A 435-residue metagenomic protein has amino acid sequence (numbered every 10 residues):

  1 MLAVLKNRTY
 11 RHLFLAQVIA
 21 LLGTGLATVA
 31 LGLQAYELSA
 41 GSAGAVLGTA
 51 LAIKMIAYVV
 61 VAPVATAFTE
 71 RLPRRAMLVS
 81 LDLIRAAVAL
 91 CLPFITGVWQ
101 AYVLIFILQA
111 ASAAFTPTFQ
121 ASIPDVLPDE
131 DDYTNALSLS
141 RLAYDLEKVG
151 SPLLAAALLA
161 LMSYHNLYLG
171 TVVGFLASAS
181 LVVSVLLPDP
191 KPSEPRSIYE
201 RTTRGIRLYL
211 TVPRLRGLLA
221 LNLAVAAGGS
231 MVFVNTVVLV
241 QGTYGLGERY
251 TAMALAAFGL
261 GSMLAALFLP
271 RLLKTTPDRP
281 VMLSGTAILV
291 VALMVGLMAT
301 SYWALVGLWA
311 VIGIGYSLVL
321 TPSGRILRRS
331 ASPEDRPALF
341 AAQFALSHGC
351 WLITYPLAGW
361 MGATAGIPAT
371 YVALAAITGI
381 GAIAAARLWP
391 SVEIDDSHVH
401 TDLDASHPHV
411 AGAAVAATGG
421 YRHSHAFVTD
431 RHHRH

Functional and structural regions predicted by a protein language model:
M1-A3, L388-H435: Intrinsic disorder in cytosolic terminal tails and internal cytosolic loops of multi-pass membrane transporters
M1-I56, V212-A257: Helix-loop boundary and gating motifs at the non-cytosolic
R11-T28, I53-T69, P73-V88, Q100-A160 (+5 more regions): Substrate-agnostic recognition of the 12-TM MFS/MFS-like secondary transporter fold
G32, A89-P93, A155, L159 (+8 more regions): Structural signal for membrane-spanning alpha-helices in multi-pass inner-membrane proteins, emphasizing helix cores
G32-S39, C91-I95, G150-G170, G242-T243 (+1 more regions): Transmembrane alpha-helix termini and helix-breaking/packing motifs in multi-pass membrane transporters
I53, A57-T66, E70-R71, R75-M77 (+5 more regions): C-terminal transmembrane bundle of multi-pass solute transporters/carriers
L83-G97, A287-T300: C-terminal ends and interior cores of transmembrane alpha-helices in multi-pass membrane transporters/permeases
A121, D125-V126, Y168-I198, A386-D396: Helix-loop junctions on the cytosolic side of multi-pass membrane transporters, especially the intracellular loop
